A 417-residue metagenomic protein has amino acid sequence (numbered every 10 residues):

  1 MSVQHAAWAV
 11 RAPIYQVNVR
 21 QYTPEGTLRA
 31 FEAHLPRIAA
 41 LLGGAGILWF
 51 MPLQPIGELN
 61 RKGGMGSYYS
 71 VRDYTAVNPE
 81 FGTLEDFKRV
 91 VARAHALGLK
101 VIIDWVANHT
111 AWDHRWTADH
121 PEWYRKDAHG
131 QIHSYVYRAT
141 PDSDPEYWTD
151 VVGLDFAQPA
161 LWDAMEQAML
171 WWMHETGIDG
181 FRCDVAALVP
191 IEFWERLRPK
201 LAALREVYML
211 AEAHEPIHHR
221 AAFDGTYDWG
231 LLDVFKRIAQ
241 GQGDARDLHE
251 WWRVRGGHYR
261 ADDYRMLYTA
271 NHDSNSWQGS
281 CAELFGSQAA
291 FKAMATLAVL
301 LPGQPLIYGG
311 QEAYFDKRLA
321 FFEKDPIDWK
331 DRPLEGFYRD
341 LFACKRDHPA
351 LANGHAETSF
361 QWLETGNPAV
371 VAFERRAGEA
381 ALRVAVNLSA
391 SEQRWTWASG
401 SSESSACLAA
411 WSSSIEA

Functional and structural regions predicted by a protein language model:
M1-K100, N108-T110, R115, D163 (+2 more regions): N-terminal structural segment of carbohydrate-active enzymes
Y15-R29, Y68-L84, Y147-W162, D179-L188 (+3 more regions): The substrate-binding groove and active-site-proximal loops of carbohydrate-active enzymes, especially glycoside
V17, F50, Y74, A94 (+11 more regions): Conserved, mostly hydrophobic/aromatic
E58-V71, A107-T140, A221-L232, D328-W329: Aromatic- and acidic-residue-enriched segments that line the glycan-binding/catalytic groove of carbohydrate-active
L170, H174, D184-R265, L297 (+1 more regions): Active-site-proximal helices and loops of the catalytic beta/alpha 8
D224, M266-R332: Aromatic/acidic polysaccharide-binding cleft in carbohydrate-active enzymes
Y308, Y314-L382, L388-S391: Glycan-recognition and catalytic regions of carbohydrate-active enzymes
S389-A417: C-terminal beta-sandwich/jelly-roll accessory domains of carbohydrate-active enzymes
